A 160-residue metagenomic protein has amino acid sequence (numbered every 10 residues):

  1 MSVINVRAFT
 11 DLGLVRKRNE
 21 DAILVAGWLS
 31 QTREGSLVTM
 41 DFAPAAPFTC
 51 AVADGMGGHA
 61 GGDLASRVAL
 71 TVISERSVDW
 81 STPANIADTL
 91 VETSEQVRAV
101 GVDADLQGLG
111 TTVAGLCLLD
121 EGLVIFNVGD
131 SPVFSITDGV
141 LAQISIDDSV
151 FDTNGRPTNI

Functional and structural regions predicted by a protein language model:
M1-I160: PP2C/PPM-type serine/threonine phosphatase catalytic domain
